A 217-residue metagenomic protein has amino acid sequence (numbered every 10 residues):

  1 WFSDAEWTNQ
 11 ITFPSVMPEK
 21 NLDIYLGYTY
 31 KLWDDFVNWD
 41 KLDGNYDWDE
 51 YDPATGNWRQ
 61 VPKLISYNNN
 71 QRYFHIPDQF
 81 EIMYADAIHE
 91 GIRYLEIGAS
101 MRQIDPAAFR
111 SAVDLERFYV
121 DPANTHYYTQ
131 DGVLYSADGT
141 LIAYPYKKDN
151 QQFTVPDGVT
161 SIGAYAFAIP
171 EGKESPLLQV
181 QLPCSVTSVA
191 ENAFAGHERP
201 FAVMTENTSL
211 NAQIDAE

Functional and structural regions predicted by a protein language model:
W1, L26, L134-Y135, I162: Extracellular/surface recognition and adhesion modules
W1-F13, R110-S111: Surface-exposed interfaces of beta-sheet-rich extracellular modules
N9-Y30: Conserved "repeat-terminator" motif of extracellular CCP/Sushi domains
Q10, E50, W58-P62: Short linear proline/tyrosine/threonine-rich motifs used for host-factor recruitment and membrane trafficking/assembly
N21-Y28, W58, P62, I142 (+1 more regions): Generic detector of short, aliphatic-rich beta-strand segments that form the cores of beta-sheets in diverse domain
D34-N38, L42-N45, D52, N68-I82 (+6 more regions): Structural signature of tandem-repeat unit edges
